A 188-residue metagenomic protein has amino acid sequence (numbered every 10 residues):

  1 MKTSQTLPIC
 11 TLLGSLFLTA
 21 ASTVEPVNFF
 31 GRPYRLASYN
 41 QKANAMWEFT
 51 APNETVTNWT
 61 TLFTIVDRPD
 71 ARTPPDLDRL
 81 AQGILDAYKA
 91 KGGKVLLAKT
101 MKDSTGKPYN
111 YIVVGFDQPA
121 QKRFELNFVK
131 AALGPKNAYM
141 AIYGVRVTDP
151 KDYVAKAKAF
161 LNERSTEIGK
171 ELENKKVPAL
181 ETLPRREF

Functional and structural regions predicted by a protein language model:
M1-Q5: Positively charged n-region of N-terminal signal peptides that target proteins for export
P8-L16: Bacterial N-terminal signal peptides
F17-V24: Bacterial Sec-dependent signal peptides at the C-terminal "C-region" and cleavage site
R32-R72: Secretory pathway targeting signatures of secreted, lumenal, and periplasmic proteins
L62-S104: Mid-chain, structured segments of secreted extracytoplasmic proteins
K89-K130: Signature of long, low-cysteine stretches enriched in small and polar/charged residues
F124-A138, G144-V145: A short, surface-exposed beta-strand/turn
Y139-F188: Surface-exposed amphipathic alpha-helical segments
